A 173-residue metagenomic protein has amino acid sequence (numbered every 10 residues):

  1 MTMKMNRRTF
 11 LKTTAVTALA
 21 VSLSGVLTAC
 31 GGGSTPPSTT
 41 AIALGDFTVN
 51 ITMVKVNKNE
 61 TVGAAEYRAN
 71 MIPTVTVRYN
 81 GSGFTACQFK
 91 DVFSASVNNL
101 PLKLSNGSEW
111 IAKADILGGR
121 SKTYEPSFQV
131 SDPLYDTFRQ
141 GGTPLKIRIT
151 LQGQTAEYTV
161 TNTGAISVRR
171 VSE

Functional and structural regions predicted by a protein language model:
T2-V21, G25-T28: N-terminal secretory signal peptides and thylakoid transit peptides that target proteins across membranes
G31-G33: Bacterial signal peptide processing site
P36-E66: Low-complexity, acidic Ser/Thr/Pro/Gly-rich terminal tails and inter-domain linkers that flank the onset of structured
E66-P73: Short, solvent-exposed loop/turn segments enriched in Ser/Thr/Gly
V77-G83: Asparagine-centered strand-capping/turn motif at beta-strand->loop junctions
A86-L100: Short acidic, flexible loop segments centered on an aromatic residue
K103-Q154: Short, solvent-exposed, Trp/other aromatic-anchored flexible loops in extracytoplasmic proteins
T161-E173: Short, low-complexity, Pro/Ser/Thr/Gly-rich segments in the mature regions of secreted, periplasmic
